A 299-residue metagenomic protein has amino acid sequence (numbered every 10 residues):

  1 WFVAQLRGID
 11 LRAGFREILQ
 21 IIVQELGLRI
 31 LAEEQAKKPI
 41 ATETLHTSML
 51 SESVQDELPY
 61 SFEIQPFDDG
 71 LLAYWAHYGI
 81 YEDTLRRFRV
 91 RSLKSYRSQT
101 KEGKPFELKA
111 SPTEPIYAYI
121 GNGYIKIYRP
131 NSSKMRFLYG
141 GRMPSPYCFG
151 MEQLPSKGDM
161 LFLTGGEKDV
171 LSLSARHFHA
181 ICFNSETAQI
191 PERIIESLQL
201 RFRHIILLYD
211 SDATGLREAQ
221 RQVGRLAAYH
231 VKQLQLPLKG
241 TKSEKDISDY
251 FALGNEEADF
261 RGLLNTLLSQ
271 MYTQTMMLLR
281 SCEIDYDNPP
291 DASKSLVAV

Functional and structural regions predicted by a protein language model:
W1-I21: Short Cys/His-based metal-binding microdomains
V3, W75, G165, L173 (+2 more regions): Terminal peptide-recognition signature
F15-P115, M151-D159, N265-D285: TOPRIM metal-binding catalytic domain and adjacent DNA-binding surface shared by DnaG-type primases
S95-R201, A219: Phosphate-handling DNA/RNA-contact segment within nucleic-acid enzymes
L163, F202-T214, Q235: Acidic beta-strand-to-loop metal/phosphate-binding motif
N184-Q189, D210-S211, P237-K239: Short, acidic/turn-prone active-site loops that include or flank metal/cofactor- and phosphate-binding residues
R217-A228: Short, aromatic/basic amphipathic alpha-helical patches
L279-V299: P-loop NTPase catalytic core of nucleic-acid-dependent motor ATPases
